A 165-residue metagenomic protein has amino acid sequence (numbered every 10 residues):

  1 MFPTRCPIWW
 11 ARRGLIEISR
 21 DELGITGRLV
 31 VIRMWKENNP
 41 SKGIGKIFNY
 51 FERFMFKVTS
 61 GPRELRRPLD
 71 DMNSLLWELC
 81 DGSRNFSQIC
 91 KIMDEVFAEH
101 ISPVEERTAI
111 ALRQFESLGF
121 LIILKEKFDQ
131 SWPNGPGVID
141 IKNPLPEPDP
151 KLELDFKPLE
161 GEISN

Functional and structural regions predicted by a protein language model:
M1-N49, R53, N165: Hydrophobic packing positions characteristic of elongated beta-solenoid/beta-helix-type spike/fiber shafts
M1-R12, M55-N165: Long, charge-rich, low-complexity alpha-helical segments
